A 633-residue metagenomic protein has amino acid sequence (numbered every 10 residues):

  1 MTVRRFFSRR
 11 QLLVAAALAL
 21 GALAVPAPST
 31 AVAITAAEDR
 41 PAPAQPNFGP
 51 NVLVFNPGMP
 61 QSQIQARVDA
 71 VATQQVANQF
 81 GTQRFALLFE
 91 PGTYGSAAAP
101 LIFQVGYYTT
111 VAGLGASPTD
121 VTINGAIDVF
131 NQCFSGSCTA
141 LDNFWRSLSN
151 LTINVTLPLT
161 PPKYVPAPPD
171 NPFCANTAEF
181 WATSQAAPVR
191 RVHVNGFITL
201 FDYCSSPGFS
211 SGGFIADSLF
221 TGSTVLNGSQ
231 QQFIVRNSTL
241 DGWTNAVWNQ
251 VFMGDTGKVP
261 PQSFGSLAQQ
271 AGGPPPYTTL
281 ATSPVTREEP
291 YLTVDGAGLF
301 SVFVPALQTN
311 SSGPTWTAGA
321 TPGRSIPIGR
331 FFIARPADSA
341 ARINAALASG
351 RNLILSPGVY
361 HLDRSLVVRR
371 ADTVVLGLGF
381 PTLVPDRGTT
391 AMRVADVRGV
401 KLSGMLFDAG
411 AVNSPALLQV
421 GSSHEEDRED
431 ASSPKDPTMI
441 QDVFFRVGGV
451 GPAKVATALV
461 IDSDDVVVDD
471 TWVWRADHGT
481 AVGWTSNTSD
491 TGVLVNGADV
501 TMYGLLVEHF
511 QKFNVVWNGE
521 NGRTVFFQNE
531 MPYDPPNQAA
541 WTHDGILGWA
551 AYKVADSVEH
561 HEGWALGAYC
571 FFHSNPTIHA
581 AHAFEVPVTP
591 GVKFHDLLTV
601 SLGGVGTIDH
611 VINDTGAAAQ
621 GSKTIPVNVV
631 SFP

Functional and structural regions predicted by a protein language model:
S8-L13: N-terminal export leaders
A15-A24: Bacterial N-terminal signal peptides
A33-A66, Q308-A340: Right-handed parallel beta-helix/beta-solenoid
F48-S62, Y108-P162, P168-A175, R335-P336 (+2 more regions): Right-handed parallel beta-helix/beta-spiral solenoid domain characteristic of secreted/periplasmic
P57-T110, A116-V121, A126-D128, P336-N344 (+4 more regions): N-terminal extracellular ligand-recognition/capping segment immediately after the signal peptide
V68-V71, R84-F85, A98-L101, N124-N143 (+11 more regions): Extracellular beta-strand/beta-solenoid scaffold signature
N78, G125-S135, T156-N171, M253-F264 (+7 more regions): Acidic/polar low-complexity surface segments
Y107-A116, L141-T156, A186-I198, S210-G222 (+13 more regions): Right-handed parallel beta-helix
